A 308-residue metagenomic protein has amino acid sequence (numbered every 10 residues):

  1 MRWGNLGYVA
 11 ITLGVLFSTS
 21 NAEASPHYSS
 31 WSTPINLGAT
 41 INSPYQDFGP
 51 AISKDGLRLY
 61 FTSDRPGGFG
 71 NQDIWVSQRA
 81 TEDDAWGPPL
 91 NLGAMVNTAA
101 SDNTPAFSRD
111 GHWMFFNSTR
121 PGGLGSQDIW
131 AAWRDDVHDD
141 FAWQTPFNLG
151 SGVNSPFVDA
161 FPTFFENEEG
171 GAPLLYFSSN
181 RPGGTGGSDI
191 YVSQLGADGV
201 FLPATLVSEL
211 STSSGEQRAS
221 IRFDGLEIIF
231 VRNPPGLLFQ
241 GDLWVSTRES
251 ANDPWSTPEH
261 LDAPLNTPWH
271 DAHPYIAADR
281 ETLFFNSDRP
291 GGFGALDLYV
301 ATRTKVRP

Functional and structural regions predicted by a protein language model:
M1-V9: Bacterial N-terminal signal peptides that target proteins for export
W3, S18-N21: N-terminal leader/targeting segments
Y8-S18: Bacterial N-terminal signal peptides
A22-P308: Short, conserved micro-motifs composed of acidic
